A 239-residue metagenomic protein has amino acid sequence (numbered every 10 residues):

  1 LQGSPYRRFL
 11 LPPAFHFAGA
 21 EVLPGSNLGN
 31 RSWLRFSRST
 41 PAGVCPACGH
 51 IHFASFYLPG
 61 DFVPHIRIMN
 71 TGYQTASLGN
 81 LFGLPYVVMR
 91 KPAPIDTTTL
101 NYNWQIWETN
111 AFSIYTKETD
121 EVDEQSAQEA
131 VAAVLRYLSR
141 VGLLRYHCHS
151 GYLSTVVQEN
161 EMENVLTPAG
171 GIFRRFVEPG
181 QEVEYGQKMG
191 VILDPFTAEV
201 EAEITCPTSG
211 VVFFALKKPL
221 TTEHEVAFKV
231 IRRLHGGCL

Functional and structural regions predicted by a protein language model:
L1-L239: Structured catalytic-domain cores with a bias toward divalent-metal coordination
